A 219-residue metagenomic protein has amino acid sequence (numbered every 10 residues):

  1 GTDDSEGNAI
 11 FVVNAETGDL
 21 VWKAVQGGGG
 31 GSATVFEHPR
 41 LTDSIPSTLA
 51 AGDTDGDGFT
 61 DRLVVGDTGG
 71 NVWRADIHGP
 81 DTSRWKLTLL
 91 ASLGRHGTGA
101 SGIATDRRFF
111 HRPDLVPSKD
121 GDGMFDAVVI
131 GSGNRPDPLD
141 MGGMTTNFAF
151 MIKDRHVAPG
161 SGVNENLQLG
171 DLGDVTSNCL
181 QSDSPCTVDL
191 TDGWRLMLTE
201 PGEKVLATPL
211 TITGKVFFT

Functional and structural regions predicted by a protein language model:
G1-T219: Beta-propeller fold recognition
